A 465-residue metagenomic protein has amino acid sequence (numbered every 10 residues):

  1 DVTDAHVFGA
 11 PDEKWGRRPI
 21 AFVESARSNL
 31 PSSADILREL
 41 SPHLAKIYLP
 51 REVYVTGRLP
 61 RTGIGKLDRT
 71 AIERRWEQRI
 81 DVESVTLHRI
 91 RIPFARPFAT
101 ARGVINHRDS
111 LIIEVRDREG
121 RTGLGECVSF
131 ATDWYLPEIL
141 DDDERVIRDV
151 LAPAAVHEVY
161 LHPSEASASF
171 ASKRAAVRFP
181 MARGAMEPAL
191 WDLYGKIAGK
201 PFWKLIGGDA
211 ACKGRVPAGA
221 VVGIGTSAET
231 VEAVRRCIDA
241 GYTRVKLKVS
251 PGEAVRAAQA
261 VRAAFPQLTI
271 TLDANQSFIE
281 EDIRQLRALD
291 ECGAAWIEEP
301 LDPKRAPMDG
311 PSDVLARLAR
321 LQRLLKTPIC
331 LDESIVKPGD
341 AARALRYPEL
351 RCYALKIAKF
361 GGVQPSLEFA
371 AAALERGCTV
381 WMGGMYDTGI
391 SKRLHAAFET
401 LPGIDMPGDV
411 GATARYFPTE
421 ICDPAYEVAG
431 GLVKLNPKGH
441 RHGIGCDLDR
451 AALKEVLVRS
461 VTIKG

Functional and structural regions predicted by a protein language model:
D1-A5, V82, L350: Short acidic amphipathic segments
H6-P11, I20-E24, I36-Q78: Conserved C-terminal "lid"/linker of ANL adenylate-forming enzymes
S28-I36: Short, conserved charged micro-motifs
R79-L124, V128-Y135, F417-T419: Structured beta-strand/loop patches that form or line metal/cofactor-binding pockets in enzymes
V82, I113, G120, M186 (+8 more regions): Conserved, mostly hydrophobic/aromatic
R116-I197: Metal- or metallocofactor-binding catalytic centers and their adjacent structured scaffolds across diverse enzyme
K204-L325: Metal-dependent enolase-superfamily TIM-barrel catalytic cores that perform enediolate-based chemistry
G293, R305-C330, I335-K434, G439: Shared catalytic-loop signature of beta/alpha-barrel
